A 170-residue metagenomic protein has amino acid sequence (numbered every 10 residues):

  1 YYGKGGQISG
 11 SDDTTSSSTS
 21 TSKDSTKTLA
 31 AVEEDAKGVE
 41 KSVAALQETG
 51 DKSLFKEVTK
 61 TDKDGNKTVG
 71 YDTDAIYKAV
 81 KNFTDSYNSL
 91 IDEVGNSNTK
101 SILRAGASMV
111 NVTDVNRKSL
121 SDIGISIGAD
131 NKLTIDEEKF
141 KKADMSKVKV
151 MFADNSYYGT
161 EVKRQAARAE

Functional and structural regions predicted by a protein language model:
Y1-E170: Polar, low-complexity export/assembly segments characteristic of proteins that are secreted or assemble on the cell
